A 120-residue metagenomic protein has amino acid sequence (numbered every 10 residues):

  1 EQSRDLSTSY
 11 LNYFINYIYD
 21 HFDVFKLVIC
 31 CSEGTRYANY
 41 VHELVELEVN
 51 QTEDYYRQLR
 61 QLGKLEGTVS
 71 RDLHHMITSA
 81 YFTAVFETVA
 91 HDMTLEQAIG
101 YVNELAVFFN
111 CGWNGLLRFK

Functional and structural regions predicted by a protein language model:
E1-S7, K26: Amphipathic alpha-helical linker/stalk segments
R4, A38, L95, I99: Flexible, glycine- and charge-enriched loops at secondary-structure boundaries
D5, S9-D20, T35-Q61, D72-S79: Amphipathic alpha-helical packing segments from all-alpha helical-bundle domains
D20, N50-Q58, H75-K120: C-terminal peripheral helix-coil segments that are non-catalytic and often amphipathic
F25-S32, R36: Short acidic alpha-helical/loop segments enriched in Asp/Glu that coordinate divalent cations
G63, G67-T68: Helix-rich interaction surfaces within compact, conserved domain-sized segments that mediate assembly or partner
